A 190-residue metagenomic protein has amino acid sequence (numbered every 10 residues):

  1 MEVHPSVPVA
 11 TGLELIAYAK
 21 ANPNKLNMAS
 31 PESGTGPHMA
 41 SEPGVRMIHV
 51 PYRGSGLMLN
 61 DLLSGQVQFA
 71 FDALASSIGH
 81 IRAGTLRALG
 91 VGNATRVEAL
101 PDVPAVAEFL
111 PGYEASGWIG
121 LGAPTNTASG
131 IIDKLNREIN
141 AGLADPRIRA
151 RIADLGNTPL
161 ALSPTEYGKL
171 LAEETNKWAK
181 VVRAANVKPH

Functional and structural regions predicted by a protein language model:
M1-L57, V106, P111, S116-R151: Hinge/capping helix and adjacent helix->loop/strand transition within the periplasmic-binding protein
T11, P51, Q66, A73 (+6 more regions): Conserved functional loop/turn residues at catalytic and ligand-binding sites
N22-L26, V45, L63-D72, T85-A88 (+1 more regions): Alpha-to-beta junction loops
E32, V50-N60, S64, A73-S76 (+1 more regions): Short helix-initiation/N-cap motifs at beta->coil->alpha
H38, E42, F69-P101: A ligand-binding cleft/hinge motif common to bilobed small-molecule-binding domains
E42-V45, R82, A88, D102-A105 (+1 more regions): An extracytoplasmic/periplasmic, membrane-proximal ligand-sensing/linker region
M58-D61, E98-D102: Short, charged, surface-exposed secondary-structure boundary motifs
